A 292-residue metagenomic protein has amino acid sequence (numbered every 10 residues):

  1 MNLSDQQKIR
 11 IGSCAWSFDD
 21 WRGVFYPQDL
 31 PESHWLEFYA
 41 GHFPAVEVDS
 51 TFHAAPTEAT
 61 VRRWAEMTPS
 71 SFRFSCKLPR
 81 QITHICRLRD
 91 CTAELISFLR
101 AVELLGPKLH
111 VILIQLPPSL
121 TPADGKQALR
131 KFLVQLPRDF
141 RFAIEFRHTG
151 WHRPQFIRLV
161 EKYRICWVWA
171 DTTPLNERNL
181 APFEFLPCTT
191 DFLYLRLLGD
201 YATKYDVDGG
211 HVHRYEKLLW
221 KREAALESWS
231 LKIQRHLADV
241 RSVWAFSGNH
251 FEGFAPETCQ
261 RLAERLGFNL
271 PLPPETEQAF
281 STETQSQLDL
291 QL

Functional and structural regions predicted by a protein language model:
M1-L292: Residues lining hydrophobic/aromatic ligand-binding pockets adjacent to catalytic sites
